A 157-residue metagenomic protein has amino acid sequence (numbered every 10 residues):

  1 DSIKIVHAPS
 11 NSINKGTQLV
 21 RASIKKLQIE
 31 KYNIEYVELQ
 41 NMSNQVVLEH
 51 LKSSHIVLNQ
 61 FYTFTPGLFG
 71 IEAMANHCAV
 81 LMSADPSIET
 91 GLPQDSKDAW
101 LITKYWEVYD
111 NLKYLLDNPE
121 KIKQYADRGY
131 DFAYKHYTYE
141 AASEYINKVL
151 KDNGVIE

Functional and structural regions predicted by a protein language model:
D1-K15, R21: Conserved donor-binding/catalytic core segment of Leloir-type glycosyltransferases
L48, G70-A75, E89, P93: Short alpha-helical segment that forms part of, or immediately flanks, the ligand-binding pocket in carbohydrate-active
E49-S54: Short alpha-helical donor nucleotide-sugar binding micro-motif in glycosyltransferases
H55, A75-H77: A short alpha->beta transition loop at the rim of the catalytic pocket in nucleotide-sugar-dependent
F61-Y62: Aromatic "clamp/platform" in nucleotide-sugar-dependent glycosyltransferases that forms part of the donor/acceptor
A79-A84: Short hydrophobic beta-strand element within catalytic cores of glycosyltransferases and related nucleotide-activated
T90-K113: Change "using UDP/GDP/dTDP sugars" to "using nucleotide sugars
E120-K151: A charged, aromatic-enriched C-terminal amphipathic alpha-helix characteristic of glycosyltransferases across folds
